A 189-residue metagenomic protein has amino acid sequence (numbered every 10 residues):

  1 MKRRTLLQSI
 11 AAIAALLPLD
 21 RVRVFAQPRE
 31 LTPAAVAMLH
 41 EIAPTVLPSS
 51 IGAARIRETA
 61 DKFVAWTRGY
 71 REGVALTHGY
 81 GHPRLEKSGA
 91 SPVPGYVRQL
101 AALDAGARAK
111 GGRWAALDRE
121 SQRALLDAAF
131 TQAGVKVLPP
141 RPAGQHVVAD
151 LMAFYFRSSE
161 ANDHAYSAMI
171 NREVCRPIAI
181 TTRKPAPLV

Functional and structural regions predicted by a protein language model:
T5-A26, D118: N-terminal export signals
A11, L47, M152: Residue-level marker of positions within ordered structural domains that often coincide with functionally constrained
A14-R23, S50, A133, Y155 (+1 more regions): A generic secondary-structure signal for well-formed alpha-helical elements
L17, P48, I170-R172: Proline-rich low-complexity regions
Q27-L31: Cleaved targeting-peptide boundary
A34-E41, A53-V189: Mature-region segments of soluble proteins
A43-V46, S50: Glycine-rich, often acidic-flanked micro-motifs that create phosphate/phosphodiester-binding or positioning elements
